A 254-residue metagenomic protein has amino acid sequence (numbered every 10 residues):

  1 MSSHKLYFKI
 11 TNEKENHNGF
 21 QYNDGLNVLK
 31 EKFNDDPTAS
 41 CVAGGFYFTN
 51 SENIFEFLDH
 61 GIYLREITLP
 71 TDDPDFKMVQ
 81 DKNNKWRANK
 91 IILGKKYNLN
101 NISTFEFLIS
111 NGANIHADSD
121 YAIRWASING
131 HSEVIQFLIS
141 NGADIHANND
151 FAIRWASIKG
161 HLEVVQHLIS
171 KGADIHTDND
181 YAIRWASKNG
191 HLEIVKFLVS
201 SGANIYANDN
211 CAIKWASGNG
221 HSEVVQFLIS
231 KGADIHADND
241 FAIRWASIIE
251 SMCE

Functional and structural regions predicted by a protein language model:
M1-A43, T71: ADP-ribose/NAD+-binding catalytic cleft of ART/PARP-like enzymes
K32-Y97: ADP-ribosyltransferase catalytic core
G94-A117, W125, N129: Leucine-rich, hydrophobic repeat-scaffold detector
T104, E133-V134, V164, E193-I194 (+2 more regions): Conserved ankyrin/ankyrin-like repeat signature
H116-W125, H146-W155, H176-W185, Y206-W215 (+1 more regions): Ankyrin-repeat boundary/"N-cap" motif
